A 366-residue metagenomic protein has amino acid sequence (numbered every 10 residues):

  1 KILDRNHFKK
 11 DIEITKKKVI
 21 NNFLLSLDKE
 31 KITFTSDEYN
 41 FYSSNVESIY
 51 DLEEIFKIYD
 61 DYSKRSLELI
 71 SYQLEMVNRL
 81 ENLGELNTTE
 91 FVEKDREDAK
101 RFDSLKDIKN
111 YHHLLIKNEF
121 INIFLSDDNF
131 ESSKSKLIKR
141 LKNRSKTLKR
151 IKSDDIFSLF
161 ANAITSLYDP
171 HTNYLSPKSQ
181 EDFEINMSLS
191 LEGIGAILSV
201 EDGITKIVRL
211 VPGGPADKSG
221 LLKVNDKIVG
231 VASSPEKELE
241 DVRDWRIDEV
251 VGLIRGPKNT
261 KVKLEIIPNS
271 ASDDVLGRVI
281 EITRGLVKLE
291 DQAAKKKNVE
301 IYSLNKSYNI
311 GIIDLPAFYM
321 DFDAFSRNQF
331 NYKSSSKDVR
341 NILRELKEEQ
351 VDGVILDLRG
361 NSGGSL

Functional and structural regions predicted by a protein language model:
K1-E13, N22-F41, Y50: Zn2+-dependent metallopeptidase catalytic domains
K1-H7, S44-V46, K136-N143, A317-D323: Acidic/histidine-rich, surface-exposed loop or edge segments in extracytoplasmic proteins
L3, I12-L24, F56-L74, H113 (+11 more regions): Extracytoplasmic/secreted envelope proteins and their assembly/folding machinery, especially bacterial periplasmic
R5-I12, K16, K149-I151, L175-L191 (+4 more regions): Cleft-lining beta-strand/loop regions that shape enzyme active-site pockets
L25-S26, Y39, S48, I55-E75 (+5 more regions): PDZ/PDZ-like domain segments forming the peptide/carboxylate-binding groove, activating on the N-terminal beta-strands
K31-E38, Q73-F91, S133-I138, H171-Q180 (+2 more regions): Short coil/turn segments at secondary-structure boundaries
S133, L137-L141, S145-F157, I164 (+1 more regions): Fold-level signature of zinc-dependent metallopeptidase catalytic domains
S158-F183: Amphipathic alpha-helical
